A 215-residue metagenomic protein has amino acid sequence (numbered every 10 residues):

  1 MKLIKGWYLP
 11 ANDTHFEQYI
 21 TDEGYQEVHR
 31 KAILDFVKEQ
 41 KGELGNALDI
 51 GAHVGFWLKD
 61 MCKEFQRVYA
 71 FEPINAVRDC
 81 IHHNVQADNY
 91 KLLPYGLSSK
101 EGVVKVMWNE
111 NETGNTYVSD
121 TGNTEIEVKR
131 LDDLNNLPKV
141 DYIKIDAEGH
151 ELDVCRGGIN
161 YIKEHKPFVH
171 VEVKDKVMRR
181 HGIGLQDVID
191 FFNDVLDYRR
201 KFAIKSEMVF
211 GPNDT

Functional and structural regions predicted by a protein language model:
M1-D88, T121, N136, F191 (+1 more regions): S-adenosyl-L-methionine
D13-E17, S98, E110-G114: Active-site/binding-pocket entry motifs
I20-L48, K91, V103-K105, E112-H165 (+1 more regions): Short internal loop-to-helix segment that lines adenine-nucleotide cofactor pockets
A52-F56, N75, L97-S99, A147-G149 (+1 more regions): Short, glycine/acidic-enriched loop or turn micro-motifs at the edges of active sites
E64-A70, D133-T215: Conserved acidic-Pro-Pro-aromatic motif
R78-N111: Core alpha/beta nucleotide-donor-binding catalytic domains of modification enzymes
G96, E110, G122, K129 (+2 more regions): Residues at the C-termini of beta-strands that transition into short coil/loop
